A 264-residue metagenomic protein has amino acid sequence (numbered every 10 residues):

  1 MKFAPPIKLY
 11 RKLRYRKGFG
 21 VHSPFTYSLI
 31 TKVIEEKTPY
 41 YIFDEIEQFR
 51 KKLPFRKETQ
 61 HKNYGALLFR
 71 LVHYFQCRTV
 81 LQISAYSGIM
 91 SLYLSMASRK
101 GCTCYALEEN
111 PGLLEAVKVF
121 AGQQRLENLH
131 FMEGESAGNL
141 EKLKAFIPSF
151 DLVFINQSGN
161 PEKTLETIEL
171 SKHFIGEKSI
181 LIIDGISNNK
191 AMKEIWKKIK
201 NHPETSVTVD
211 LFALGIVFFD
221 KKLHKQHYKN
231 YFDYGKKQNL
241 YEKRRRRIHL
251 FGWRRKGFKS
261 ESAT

Functional and structural regions predicted by a protein language model:
M1-F154, S158-I180, S187-T264: A short alpha-helical cap/connector motif
